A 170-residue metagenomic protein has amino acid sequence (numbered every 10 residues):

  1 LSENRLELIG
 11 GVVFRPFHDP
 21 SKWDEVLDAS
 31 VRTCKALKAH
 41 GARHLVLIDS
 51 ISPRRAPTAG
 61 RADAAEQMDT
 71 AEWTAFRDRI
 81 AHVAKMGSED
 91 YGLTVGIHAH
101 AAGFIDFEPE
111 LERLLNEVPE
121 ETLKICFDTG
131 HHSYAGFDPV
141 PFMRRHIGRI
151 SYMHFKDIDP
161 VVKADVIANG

Functional and structural regions predicted by a protein language model:
E3, E7, D19-I125: Active-site acidic/histidine proton-transfer and metal-coordination neighborhood in alpha/beta enzyme cores
V13-H18, S50-S52, H100-A102, D128-Y134 (+1 more regions): Active-site beta-loop-alpha junctions enriched in small/polar residues
S21, P57, A65, L115 (+3 more regions): Solvent-exposed, non-transmembrane amphipathic alpha-helical segments
A84-M86, G130, P141: Short helix-to-loop capping/linker segments positioned immediately adjacent to catalytic or ligand/cofactor-binding
E108, S133-G170: Gly/Pro-rich active-site loop or hairpin
I125-C126, R145: Primarily recognizes the serine-hydrolase "nucleophile elbow" in alpha/beta-hydrolase and SGNH/GDSL folds
